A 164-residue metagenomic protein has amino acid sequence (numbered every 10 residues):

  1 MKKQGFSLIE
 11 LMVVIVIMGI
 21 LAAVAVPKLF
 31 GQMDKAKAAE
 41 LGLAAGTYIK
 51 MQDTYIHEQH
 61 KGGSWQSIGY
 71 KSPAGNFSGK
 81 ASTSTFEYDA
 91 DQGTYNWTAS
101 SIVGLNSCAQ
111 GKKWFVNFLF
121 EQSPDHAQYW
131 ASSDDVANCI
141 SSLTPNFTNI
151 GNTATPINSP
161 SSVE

Functional and structural regions predicted by a protein language model:
M1-K37, L41, Y48: N-terminal single-pass transmembrane signal-anchor helix
L8-L11, L21, L29, L41-L43 (+4 more regions): Generic detector of leucine side chains in alpha-helical contexts
L41-Q59: N-terminal alpha-helical signal peptides/signal-anchor transmembrane segments
H57-E164: Periplasmic/extracellular, small/polar-rich flexible segments of pilin-like filament-forming proteins
